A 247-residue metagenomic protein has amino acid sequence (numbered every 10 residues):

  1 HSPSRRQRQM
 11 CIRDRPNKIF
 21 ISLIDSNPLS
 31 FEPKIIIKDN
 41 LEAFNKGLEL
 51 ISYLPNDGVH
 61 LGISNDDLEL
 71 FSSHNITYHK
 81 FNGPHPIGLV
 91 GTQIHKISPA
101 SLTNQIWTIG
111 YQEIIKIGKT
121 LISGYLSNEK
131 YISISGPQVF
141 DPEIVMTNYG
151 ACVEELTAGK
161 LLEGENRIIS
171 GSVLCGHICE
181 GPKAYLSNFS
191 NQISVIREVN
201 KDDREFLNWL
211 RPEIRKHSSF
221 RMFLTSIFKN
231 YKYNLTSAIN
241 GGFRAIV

Functional and structural regions predicted by a protein language model:
H1-I12: Single conserved hydrophobic/aromatic residue that forms the stacking wall/gate of nucleotide- or nucleobase-binding
R15-E32, Y125-V139: Residues forming anionic-ligand binding surfaces in small-molecule and nucleic-acid pockets of primarily soluble enzymes
P16-N17, L23-D25, L50-I51, D57 (+1 more regions): Extended, domain-scale alpha-helical bundle/helix-rich regions
K18, L41-N45, I114, V153-E154: Hydrophobic, well-ordered secondary-structure segments
I35-D39, I144: Alpha-helix capping and helix-loop boundary segments enriched in small/acidic/polar residues
K38-Y53: Histidine-anchored nucleotide/phosphate-binding helix
D57-S226: Hydrophobic alpha-helical positions that pack around
S219-V247: Long, low-charge, small-residue-enriched segments that form tightly packed helices used for assembly/packing
